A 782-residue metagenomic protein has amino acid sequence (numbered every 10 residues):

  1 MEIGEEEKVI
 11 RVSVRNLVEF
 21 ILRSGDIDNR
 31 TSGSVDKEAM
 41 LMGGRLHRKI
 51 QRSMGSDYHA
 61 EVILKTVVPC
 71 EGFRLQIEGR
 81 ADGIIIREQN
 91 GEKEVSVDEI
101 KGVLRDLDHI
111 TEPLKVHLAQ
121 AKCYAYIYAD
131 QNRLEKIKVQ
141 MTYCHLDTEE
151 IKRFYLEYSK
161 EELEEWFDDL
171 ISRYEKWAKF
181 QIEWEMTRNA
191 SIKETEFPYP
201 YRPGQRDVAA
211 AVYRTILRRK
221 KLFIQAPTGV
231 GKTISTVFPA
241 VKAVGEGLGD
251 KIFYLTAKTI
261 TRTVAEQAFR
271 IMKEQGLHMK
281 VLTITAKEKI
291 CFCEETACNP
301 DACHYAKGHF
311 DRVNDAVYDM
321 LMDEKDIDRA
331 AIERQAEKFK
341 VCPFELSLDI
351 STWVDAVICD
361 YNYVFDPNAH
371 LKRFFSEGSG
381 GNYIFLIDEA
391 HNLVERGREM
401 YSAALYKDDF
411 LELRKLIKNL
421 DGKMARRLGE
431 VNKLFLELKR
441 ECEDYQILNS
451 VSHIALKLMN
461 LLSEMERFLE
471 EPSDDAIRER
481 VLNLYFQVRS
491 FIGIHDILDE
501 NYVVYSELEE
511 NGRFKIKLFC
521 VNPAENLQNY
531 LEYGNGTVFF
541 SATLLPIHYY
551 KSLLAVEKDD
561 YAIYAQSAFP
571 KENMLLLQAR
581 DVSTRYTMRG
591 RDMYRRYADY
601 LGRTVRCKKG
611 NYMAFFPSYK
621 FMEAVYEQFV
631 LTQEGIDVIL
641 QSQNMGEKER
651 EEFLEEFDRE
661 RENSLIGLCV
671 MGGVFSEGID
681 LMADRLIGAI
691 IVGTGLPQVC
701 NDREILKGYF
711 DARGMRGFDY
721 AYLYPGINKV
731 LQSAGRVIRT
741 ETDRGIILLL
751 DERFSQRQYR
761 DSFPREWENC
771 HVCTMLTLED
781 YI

Functional and structural regions predicted by a protein language model:
M1-R87: Metal-dependent nuclease catalytic cores that hydrolyze phosphodiester bonds in DNA/RNA, characterized by
T66-E164: Mg2+/Mn2+-dependent nuclease catalytic core
I182-Q225: Conserved pre-motif I regulatory segment
N189, T195, L248-V357, F365 (+3 more regions): A substrate-engagement module of RecA-like helicase motors
L217-P239: Walker A/P-loop
T236, T263, F339-A356, D360-S463 (+2 more regions): Signature of the SF2 helicase/ATPase Hel1-core->accessory helical subdomain module
I332-V357, N368-S376, F468-S583, M588-M593 (+3 more regions): A contiguous, basic/glycine-rich beta-loop/short-helix subdomain that forms a polymer-engagement track
R580-D592, S642-F754: Conserved RecA-like P-loop NTPase helicase motor core
